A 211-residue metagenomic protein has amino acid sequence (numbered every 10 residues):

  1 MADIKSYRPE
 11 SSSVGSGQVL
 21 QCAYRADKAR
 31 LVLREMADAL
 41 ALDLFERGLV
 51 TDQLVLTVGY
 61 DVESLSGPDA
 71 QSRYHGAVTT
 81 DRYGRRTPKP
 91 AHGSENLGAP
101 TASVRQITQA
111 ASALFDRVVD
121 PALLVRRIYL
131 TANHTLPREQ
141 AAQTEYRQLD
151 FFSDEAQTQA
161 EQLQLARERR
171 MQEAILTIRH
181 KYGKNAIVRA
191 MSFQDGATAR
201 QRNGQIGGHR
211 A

Functional and structural regions predicted by a protein language model:
M1-A211: Basic, low-complexity intrinsically disordered segments
